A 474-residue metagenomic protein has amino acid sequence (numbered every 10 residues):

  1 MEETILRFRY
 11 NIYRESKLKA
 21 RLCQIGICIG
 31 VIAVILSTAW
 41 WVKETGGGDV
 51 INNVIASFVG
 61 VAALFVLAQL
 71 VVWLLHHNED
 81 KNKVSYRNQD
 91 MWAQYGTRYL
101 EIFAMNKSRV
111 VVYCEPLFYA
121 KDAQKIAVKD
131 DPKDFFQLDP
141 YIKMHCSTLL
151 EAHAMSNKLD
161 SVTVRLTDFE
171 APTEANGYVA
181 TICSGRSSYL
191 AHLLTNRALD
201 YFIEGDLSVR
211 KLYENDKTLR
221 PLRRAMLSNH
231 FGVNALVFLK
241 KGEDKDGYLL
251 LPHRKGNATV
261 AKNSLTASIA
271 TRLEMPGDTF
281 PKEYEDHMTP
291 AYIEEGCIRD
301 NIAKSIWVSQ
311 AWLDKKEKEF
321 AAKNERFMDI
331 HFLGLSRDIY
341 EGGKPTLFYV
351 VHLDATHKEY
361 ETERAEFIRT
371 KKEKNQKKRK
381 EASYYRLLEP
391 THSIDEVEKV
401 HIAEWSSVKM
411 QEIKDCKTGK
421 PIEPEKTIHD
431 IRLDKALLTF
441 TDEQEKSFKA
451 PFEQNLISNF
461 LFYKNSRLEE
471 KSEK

Functional and structural regions predicted by a protein language model:
E2-V42, I55-P290, I298-K474: N-terminal leader/linker segments that precede catalytic domains of diphosphate-processing enzymes
E44-V54: Membrane-helix interface and helix-disruption motif detector
